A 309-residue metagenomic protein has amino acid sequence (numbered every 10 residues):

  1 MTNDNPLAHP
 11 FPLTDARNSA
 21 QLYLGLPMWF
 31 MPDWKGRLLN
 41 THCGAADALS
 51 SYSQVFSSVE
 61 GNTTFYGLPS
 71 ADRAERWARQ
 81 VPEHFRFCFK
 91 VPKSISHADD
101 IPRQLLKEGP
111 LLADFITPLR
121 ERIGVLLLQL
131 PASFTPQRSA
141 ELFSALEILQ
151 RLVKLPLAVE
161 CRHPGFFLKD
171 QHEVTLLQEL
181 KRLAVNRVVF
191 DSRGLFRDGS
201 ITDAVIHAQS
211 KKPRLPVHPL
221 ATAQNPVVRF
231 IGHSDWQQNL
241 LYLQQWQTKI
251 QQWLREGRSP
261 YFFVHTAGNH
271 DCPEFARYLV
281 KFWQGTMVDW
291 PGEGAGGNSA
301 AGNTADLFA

Functional and structural regions predicted by a protein language model:
M1-A309: Residues lining hydrophobic/aromatic ligand-binding pockets adjacent to catalytic sites
